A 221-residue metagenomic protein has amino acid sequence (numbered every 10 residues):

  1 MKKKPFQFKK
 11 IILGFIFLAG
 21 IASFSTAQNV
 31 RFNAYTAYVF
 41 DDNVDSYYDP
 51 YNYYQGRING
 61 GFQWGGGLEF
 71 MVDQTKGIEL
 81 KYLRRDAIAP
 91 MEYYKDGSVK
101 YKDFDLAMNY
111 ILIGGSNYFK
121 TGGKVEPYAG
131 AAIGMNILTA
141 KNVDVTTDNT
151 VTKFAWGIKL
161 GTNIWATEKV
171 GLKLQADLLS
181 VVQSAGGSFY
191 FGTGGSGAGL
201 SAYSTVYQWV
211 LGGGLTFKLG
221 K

Functional and structural regions predicted by a protein language model:
M1-V30, G220-K221: Cleavable N-terminal export/targeting peptides
I11-F15, W156, W209: Alpha-helical transmembrane segments
N29, T36-Y38, G67-V143, I164-A166 (+2 more regions): Gram-negative (and chloroplast) outer-membrane scaffold detector with strong preference for beta-barrel transmembrane
Y38-W64, V151: Surface-exposed strand-loop-strand hairpins of Gram-negative outer-membrane beta-barrel proteins
V44-Y51, P90-S98, T139-T147, A185-T193: Outer-membrane beta-barrel translocator domains and adjoining extracellular loop/strand segments of Gram-negative
Y53-G60, K100-A107, T146-T152, G197-Y207: Replace "Gram-negative outer membrane beta-barrel proteins" with "bacterial and organellar outer membrane beta-barrel
A132, N136-A185: A charged, solvent-exposed segment within the mature domains of Sec-exported extracytoplasmic proteins
W165-K221: Hydrophobic secondary-structure block in the mid-to-C-terminal portion of proteins
